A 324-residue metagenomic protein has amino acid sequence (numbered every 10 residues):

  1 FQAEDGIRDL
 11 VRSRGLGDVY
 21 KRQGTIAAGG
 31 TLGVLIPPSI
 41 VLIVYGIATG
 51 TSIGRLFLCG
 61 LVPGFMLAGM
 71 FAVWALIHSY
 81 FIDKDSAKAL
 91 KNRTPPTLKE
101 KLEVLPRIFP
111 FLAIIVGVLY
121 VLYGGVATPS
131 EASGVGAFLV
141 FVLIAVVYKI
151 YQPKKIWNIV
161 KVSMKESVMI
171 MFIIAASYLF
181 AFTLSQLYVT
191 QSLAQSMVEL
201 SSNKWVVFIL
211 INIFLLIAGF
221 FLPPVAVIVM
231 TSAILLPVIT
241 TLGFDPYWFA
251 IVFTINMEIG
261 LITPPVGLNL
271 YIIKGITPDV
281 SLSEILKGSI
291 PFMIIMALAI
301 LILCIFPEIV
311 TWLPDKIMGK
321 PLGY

Functional and structural regions predicted by a protein language model:
F1-L16, Y20: Single conserved hydrophobic/aromatic residue that forms the stacking wall/gate of nucleotide- or nucleobase-binding
R8, S39-T49, A137-L139, Y178 (+4 more regions): Re-entrant/interfacial helical elements at transmembrane boundaries that shape and gate the permeation pathway
G17-L32, L56, K204-L216, L242-L270: Alpha-helical transmembrane segments of multi-pass membrane proteins
T25-V44, C59-W74, I255-T263, S289-F306: Membrane-embedded alpha-helical segments of transport systems, primarily multispan ion/solute transporters
I26-A27, G60, S133-A137, A175 (+3 more regions): Residue-level recognition of transmembrane alpha-helices in multi-pass small-molecule transporters/permeases
I26-V34, Y120-A127, S177-A181, N212-V238 (+1 more regions): Transmembrane alpha-helix interface/packing and boundary motifs in multi-pass membrane proteins, characterized by
A48, R55-E166, Y271-P291, T311-Y324: Long, contiguous bundles of hydrophobic transmembrane helices that form the permeation core of multi-pass
N158-V189, F208, L216: Core transmembrane alpha-helical segments of multi-pass membrane transporters/permeases
